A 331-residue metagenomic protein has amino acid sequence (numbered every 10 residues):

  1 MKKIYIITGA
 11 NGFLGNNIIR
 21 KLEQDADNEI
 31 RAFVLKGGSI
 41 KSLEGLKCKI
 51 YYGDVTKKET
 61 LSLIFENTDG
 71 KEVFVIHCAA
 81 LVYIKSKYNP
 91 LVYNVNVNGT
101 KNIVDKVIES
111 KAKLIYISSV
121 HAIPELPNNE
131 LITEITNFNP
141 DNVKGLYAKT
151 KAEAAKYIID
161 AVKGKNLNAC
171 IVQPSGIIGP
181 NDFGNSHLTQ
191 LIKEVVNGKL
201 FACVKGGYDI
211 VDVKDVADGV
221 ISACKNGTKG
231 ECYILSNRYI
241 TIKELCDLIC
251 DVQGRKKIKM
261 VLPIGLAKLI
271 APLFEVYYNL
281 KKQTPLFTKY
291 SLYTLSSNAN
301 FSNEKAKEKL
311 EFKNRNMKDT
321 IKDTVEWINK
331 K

Functional and structural regions predicted by a protein language model:
I4-D25: N-terminal Rossmann NAD(P)H-binding glycine-rich loop of SDR-like oxidoreductase domains
G38-S39, E44, C48-N98, K106: NAD(P)H-binding glycine-rich loop region in Rossmannoid oxidoreductase-like domains and their noncatalytic homologs
F74, N98-Y147: Conserved Rossmann-fold NAD(P)-dependent oxidoreductase catalytic core, especially the SDR/UDP-sugar
I84, V120-E130, I177-F183: Conserved catalytic-site region of short-chain dehydrogenase/reductase
N139-N142, Q190-V211, D215: A conserved pocket-lining segment of Rossmann-fold NAD(P)-dependent short-chain dehydrogenase/reductase
K156-P180: Conserved beta-loop-beta element that borders a ligand/cofactor-binding pocket
K165-L167, G179-Q190, A223-Y233, R255-K257: Glycine/proline-rich active-site loop of Rossmann-fold NAD(P)-dependent oxidoreductases
G219-L286, N303, M317-K331: Mid/C-terminal beta-alpha module of Rossmann-like enzyme folds, strongest in SDR-family dehydrogenases/epimerases
